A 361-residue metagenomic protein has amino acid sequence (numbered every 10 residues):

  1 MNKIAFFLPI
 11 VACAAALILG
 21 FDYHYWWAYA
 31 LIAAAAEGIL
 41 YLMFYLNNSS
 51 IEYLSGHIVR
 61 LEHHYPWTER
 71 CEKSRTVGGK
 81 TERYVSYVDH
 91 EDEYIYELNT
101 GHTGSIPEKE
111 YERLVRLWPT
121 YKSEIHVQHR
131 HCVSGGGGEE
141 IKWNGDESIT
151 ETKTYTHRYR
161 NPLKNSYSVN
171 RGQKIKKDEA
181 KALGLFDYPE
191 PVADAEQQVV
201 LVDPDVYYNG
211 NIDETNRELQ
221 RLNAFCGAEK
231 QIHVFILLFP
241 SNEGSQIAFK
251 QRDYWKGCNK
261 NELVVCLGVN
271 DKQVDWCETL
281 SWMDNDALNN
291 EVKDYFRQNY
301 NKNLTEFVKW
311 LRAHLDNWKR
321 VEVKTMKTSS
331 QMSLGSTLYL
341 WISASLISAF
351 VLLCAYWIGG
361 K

Functional and structural regions predicted by a protein language model:
N2-K250, Y254-K260, W282-K361: A structural boundary signal for the start of the first folded domain, especially the loop/turn and N-capping region
R252-W255, N261-E278: Catalytic nucleophile-His microenvironment captured as a short glycine-rich beta-strand/loop that brackets
